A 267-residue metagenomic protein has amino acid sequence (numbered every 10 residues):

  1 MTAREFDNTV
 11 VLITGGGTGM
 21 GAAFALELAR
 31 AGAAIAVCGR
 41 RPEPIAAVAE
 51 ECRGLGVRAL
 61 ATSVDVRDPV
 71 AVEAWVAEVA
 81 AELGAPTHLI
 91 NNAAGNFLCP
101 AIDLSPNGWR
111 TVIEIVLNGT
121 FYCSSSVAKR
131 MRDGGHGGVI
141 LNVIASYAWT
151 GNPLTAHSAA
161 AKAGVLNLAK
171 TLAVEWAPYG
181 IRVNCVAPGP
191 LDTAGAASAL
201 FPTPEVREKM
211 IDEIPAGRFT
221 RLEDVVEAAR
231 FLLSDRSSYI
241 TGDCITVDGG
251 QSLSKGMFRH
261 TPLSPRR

Functional and structural regions predicted by a protein language model:
T2, R230, T241-R267: Short C-terminal tail/terminal secondary-structure segment of NAD(P)H-dependent dehydrogenase/reductase domains
T9, V57-R58, A85-T87, M131-A145 (+2 more regions): Active-site loop of short-chain dehydrogenase/reductase
G15-G19: Conserved glycine-rich cofactor-binding loop
P100-A101, S105-I113, M210: Substrate-binding pocket helix/loop in short-chain dehydrogenase/reductase
I102, T150-A156, P178, G217-R218 (+1 more regions): Active-site loop immediately N-terminal to the catalytic Tyr-X3-Lys motif of short-chain dehydrogenase/reductase
S124, A161, A169: Active-site helix of classical SDR
K129, V174-P178, S238: Alpha-helical segment proximal to the catalytic Tyr-Lys
